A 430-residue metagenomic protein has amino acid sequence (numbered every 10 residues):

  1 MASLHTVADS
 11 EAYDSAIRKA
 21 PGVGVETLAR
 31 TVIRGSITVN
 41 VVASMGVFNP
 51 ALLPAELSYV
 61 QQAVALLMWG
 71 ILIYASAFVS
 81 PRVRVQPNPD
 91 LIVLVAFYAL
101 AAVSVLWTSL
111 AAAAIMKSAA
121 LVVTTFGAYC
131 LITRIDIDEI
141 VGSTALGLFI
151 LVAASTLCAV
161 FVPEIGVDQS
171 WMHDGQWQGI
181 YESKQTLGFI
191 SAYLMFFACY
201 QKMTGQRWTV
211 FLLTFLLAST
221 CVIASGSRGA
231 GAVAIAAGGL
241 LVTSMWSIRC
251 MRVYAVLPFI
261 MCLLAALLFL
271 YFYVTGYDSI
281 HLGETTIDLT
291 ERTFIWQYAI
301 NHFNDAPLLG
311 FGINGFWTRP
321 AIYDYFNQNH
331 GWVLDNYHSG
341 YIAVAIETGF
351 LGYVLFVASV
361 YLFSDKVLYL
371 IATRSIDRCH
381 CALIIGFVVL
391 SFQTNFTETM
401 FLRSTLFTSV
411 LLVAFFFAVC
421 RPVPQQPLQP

Functional and structural regions predicted by a protein language model:
A2-F78, A99-W107, C158-A159, S391-Q393 (+1 more regions): N-terminal signal-anchor transmembrane segment
S3, Y98, A102, V141-M172 (+3 more regions): Alpha-helical transmembrane segments of multi-pass inner-membrane proteins
A65, P89-Y98, L110-T133, S143-F149: Aromatic-anchored transmembrane helix interface
G70-L72, A382-P430: Transmembrane alpha-helices of multi-pass inner-membrane enzymes
T133, T243, M251-V253, T348-V389 (+1 more regions): Hydrophobic transmembrane alpha-helices and their immediate junctions
L157-P163, M245-I287, I300-D305, I313: A membrane-periplasm/extracellular boundary helix in multi-pass inner-membrane enzymes that assemble envelope glycans
C221, R228, I300, H330-V367: A conserved mid-to-late transmembrane alpha helix and its immediate loop/hinge that forms the functional core
L282-Q297, D305, L309-T348, I371: Long extracytoplasmic/lumenal interhelical loops at the membrane interface of multi-pass membrane proteins
